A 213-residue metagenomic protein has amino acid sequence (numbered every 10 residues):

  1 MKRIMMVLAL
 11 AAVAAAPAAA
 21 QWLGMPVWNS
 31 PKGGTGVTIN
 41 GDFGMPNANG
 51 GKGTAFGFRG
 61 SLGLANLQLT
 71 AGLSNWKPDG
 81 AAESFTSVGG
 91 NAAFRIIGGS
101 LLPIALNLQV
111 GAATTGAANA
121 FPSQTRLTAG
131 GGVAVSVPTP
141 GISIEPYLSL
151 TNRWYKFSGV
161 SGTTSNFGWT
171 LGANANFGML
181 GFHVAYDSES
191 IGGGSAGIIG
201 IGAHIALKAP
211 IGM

Functional and structural regions predicted by a protein language model:
M1-P31, P210-M213: Cleavable N-terminal export/targeting peptides
A19-K77: Short glycine/proline- and aromatic-enriched beta-strand/turn motifs that initiate or cap beta-hairpins
L23, N49-G50, G111-M213: Outer-membrane beta-barrel transmembrane domain signature
G34-T38, L64-L69, L106-T114, W154 (+1 more regions): Flexible, solvent-exposed coil segments and beta strand-coil junctions, predominantly the extracellular/periplasmic
I39, G60, A92, V133-V135 (+1 more regions): Generic structural signal for conserved hydrophobic packing positions in ordered secondary structure
K52-G57, T86, F167-G168: Short, surface-exposed coil-to-beta transition loops
A65-L148: Gram-negative (and chloroplast) outer-membrane scaffold detector with strong preference for beta-barrel transmembrane
